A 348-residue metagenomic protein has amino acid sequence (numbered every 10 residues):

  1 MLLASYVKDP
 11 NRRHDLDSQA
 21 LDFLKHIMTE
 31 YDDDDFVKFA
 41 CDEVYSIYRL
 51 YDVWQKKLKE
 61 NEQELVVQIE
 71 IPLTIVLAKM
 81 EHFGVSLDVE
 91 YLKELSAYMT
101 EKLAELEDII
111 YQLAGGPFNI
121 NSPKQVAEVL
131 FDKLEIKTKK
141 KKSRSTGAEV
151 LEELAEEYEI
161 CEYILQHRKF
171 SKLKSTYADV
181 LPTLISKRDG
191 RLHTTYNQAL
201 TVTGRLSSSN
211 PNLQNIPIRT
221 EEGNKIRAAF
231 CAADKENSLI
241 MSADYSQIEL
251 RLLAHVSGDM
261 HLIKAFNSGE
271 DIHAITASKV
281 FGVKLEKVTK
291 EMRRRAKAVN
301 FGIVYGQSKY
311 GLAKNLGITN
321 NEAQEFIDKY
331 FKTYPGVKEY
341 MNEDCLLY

Functional and structural regions predicted by a protein language model:
M1-K8, L16, G269-H273: Conserved beta-strand -> loop -> alpha-helix junction used to position metal-binding or nucleic-acid-contacting
N11-D15, Q19-E221, D234-L239, S246-E249 (+6 more regions): Conserved "right-hand" nucleotidyltransferase catalytic core of DNA-directed polymerases
F36-C41, I263-I272: Active-site metal-coordination segments of metallo-dependent hydrolases
A229-C231, S242-A243, L253-A254: Long, highly charged, low-complexity internal segments
F266-N267, T276, G282, Y340-Y348: Long, charged amphipathic helices and adjacent flexible linkers at domain junctions
S268-M292: Generic long, charged, amphipathic alpha-helical segments
V288-G306: Amphipathic, charged-and-aliphatic alpha-helical interface segments that function as noncatalytic docking
